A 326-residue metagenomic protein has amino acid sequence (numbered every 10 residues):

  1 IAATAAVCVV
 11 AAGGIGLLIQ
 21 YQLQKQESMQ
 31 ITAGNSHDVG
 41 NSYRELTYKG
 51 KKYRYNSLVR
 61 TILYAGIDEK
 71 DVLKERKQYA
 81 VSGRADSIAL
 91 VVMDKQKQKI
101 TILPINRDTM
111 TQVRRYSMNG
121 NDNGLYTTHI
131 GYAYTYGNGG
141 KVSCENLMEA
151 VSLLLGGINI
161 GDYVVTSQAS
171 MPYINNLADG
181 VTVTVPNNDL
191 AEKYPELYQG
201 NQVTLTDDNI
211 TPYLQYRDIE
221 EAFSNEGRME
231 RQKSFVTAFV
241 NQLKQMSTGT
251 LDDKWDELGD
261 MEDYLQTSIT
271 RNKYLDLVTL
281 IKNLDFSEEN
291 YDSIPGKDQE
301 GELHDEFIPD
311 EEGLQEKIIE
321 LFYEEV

Functional and structural regions predicted by a protein language model:
A3, G13-V326: Non-catalytic, solvent-exposed segments at the cell envelope interface
V9-V10: Hydrophobic core
